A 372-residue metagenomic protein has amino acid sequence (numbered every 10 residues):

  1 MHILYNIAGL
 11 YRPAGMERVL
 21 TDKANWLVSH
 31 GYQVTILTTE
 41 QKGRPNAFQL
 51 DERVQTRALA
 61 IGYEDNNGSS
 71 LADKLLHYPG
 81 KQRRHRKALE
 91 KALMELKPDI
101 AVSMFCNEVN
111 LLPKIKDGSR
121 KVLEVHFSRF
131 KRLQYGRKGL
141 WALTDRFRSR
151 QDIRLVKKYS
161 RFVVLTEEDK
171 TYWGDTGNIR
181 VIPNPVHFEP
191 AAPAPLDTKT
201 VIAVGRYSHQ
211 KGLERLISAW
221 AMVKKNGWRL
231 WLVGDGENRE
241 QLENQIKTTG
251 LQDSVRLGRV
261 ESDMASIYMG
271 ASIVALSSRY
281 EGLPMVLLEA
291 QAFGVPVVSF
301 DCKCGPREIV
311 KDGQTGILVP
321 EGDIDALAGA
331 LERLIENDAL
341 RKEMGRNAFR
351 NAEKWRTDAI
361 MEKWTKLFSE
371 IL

Functional and structural regions predicted by a protein language model:
N6-P13, W26-L76, Y172: N-terminal strand-loop element at the rim of the active site of nucleotide-sugar-dependent glycosyltransferases
A14-D22, K199, A203-M222, E237-E243 (+1 more regions): A conserved mid-protein helix/loop that constitutes part of the nucleotide-sugar donor-binding site
S103-E108, V125: Short His-centered aromatic/hydrophobic patch
A142-A191: Donor nucleotide-sugar binding/catalytic pocket of nucleotide-sugar-dependent glycosyltransferases
V260, R279: Aromatic "clamp/platform" in nucleotide-sugar-dependent glycosyltransferases that forms part of the donor/acceptor
P296-F300: Short hydrophobic beta-strand element within catalytic cores of glycosyltransferases and related nucleotide-activated
K311-G313, I317-I324, E332-D338, E353: Conserved acidic donor-binding segment of nucleotide-sugar-dependent glycosyltransferases
A326, R333, L340-K354, K363-K366: A short, well-ordered alpha-helix in the C-terminal region of glycosyltransferases
